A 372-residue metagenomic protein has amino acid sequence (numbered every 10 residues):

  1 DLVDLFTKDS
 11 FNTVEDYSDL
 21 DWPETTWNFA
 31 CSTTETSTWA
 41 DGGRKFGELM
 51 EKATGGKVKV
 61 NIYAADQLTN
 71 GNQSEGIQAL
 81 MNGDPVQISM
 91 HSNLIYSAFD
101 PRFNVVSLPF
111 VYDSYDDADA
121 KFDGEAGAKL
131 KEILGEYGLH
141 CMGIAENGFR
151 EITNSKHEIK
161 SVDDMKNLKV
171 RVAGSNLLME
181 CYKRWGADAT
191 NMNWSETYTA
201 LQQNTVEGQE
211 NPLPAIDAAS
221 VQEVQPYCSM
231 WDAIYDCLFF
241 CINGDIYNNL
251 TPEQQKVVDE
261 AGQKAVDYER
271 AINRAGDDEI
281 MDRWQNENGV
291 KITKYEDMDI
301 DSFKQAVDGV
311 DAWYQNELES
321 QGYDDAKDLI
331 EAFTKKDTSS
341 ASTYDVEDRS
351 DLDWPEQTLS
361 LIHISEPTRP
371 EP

Functional and structural regions predicted by a protein language model:
D1-Y115, G135-L361: N-terminal secretory/targeting leader peptides
D117-K131: A gly/proline- and charged-residue-enriched helix-loop-helix capping module
I362-P372: Single conserved hydrophobic/aromatic residue that forms the stacking wall/gate of nucleotide- or nucleobase-binding
